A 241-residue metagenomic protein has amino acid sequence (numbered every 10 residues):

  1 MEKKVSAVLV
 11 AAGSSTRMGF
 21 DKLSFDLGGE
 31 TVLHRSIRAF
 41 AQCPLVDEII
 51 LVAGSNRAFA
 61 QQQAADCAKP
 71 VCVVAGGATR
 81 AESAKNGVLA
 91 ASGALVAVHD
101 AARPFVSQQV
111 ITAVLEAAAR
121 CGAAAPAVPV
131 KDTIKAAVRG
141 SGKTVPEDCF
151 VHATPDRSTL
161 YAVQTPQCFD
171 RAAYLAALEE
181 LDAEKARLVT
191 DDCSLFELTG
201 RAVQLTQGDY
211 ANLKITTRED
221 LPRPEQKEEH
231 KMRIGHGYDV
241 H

Functional and structural regions predicted by a protein language model:
E2-S55, V71: N-terminal glycine-rich phosphate-binding loop and ensuing alpha1 helix
L9, L33, G87, H99-D100 (+3 more regions): Residue-level signal for inorganic ion chemistry
D26, F105, T154, C168 (+1 more regions): Short aromatic/basic micro-patch
H34-G93, L181-E184: Conserved N-terminal catalytic core of the sugar/cofactor nucleotidyltransferase
C72, A78-S141, Q164: Conserved beta-loop-beta/alpha segment of the NTase-like Rossmann-fold superfamily that binds/positions NTPs
K135-F169: Short, flexible, basic/aromatic active-site loop/helix in glycosyltransferases
L160-H236: Conserved alpha/beta core of the MobA/IspD/sugar-nucleotide pyrophosphorylase nucleotidyltransferase superfamily
G237-H241: Nucleotide phosphate-binding/pyrophosphate-handling subdomain across enzymes that bind or process nucleotide phosphates
